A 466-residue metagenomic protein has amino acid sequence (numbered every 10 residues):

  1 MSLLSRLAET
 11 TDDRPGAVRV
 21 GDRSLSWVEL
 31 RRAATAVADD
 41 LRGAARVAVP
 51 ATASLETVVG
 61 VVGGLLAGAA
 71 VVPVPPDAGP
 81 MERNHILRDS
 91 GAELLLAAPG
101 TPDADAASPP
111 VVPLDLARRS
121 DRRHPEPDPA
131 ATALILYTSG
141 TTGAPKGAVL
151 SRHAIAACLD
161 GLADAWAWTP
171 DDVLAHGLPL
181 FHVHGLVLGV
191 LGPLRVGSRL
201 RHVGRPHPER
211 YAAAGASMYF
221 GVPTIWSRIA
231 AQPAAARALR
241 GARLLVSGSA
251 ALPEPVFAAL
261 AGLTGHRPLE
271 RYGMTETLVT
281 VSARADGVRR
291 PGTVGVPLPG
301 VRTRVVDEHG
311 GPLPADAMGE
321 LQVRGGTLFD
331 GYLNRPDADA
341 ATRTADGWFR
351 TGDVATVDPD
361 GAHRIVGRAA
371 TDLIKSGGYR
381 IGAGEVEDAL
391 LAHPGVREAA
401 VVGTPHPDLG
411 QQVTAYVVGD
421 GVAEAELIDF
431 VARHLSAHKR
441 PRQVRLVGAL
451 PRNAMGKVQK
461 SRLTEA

Functional and structural regions predicted by a protein language model:
R14, S120-Y137, A144, A167-V173: Conserved pre-ATP/AMP-binding loop-to-beta segment of ANL
R23, A38-M81, R380: Conserved AMP-binding/adenylate-forming
S26-V28, A133-D160: Conserved AMP-binding A3 loop
A156-V173, F181-M218, Q232-P233: Conserved AMP-binding/adenylation subdomain of ANL enzymes
A216-G221, A230-R290, R302: Gly/Ser/Thr-rich phosphate-binding loop
R290-P291, R304-Q322, A341, P359-D360 (+2 more regions): Conserved beta-loop-beta connector loops within the AMP-binding
V296-G300, G311-T342, A362, I381: Conserved ATP/PPi-binding loop(s) of AMP-dependent carboxylate-activating enzymes
G325, D330-G331, V354-K439, A449 (+2 more regions): AMP-binding/adenylate-forming catalytic core of the ANL superfamily
